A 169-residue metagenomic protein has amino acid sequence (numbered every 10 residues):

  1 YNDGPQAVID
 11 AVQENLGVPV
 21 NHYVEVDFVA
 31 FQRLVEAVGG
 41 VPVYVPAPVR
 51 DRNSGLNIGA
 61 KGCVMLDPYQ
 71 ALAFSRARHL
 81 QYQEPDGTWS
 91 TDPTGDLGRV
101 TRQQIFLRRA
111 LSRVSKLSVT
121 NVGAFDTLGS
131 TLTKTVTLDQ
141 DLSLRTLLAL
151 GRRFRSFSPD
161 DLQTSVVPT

Functional and structural regions predicted by a protein language model:
Y1-K61, R113, D141-L147, G151-F157: Amphipathic, coiled-coil-like alpha-helical scaffolding segments used for oligomerization/assembly
N2-A7, E25-V29, T94-I105, V119-T127 (+1 more regions): Soluble non-cytosolic domains of exported or imported proteins
V18-N21, Q103, D160-Q163: Loop/turn elements at helix/coil->beta-strand transitions in domains of secreted/extracellular proteins
L34-N121: Flexible, polar/acidic helix-loop-strand segments at domain edges
L66, T135-T169: C-terminal solvent-exposed extensions
D126-V136: Acidic helix/loop microenvironments that form the catalytic cleft of cell-wall polysaccharide enzymes
